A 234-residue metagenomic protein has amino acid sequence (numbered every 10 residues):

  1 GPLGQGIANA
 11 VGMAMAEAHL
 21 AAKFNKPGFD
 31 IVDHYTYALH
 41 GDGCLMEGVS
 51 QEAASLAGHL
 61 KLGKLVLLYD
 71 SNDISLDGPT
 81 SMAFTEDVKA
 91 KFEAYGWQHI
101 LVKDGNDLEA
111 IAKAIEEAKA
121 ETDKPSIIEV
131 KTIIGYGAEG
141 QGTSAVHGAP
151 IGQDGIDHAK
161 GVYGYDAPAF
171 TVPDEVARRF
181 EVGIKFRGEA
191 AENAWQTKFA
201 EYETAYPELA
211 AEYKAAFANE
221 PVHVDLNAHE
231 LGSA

Functional and structural regions predicted by a protein language model:
G1-G183: Glycine-rich ThDP/TPP pyrophosphate-binding loop and its adjacent helix/strand module within ThDP-dependent enzymes
E116, V182-F186, N193, T197: N-terminal transition regions in large eukaryotic proteins
A190-A234: Non-catalytic terminal/interface segments that mediate subunit docking, oligomerization, and allosteric communication
